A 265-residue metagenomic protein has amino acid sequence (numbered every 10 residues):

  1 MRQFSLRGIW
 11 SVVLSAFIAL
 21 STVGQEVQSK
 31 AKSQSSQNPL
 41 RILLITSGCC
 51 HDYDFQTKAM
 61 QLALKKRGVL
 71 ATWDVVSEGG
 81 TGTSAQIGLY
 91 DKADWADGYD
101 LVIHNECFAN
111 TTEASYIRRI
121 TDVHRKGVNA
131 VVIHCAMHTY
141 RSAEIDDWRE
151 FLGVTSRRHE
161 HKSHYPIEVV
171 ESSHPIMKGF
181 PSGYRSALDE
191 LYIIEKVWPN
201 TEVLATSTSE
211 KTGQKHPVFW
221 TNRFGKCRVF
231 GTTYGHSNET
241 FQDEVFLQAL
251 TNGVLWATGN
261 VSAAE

Functional and structural regions predicted by a protein language model:
M1-L6: N-terminal secretory signal peptides that target proteins for export/translocation
I9-S21: Bacterial N-terminal signal peptides
V27-P39, F55, K66, D97 (+2 more regions): Extracellular ligand-binding/catalytic regions of CAZymes and related secreted enzymes and adhesion modules
S33, R41-I45, D52-H138: Helical hinge/lid and interdomain linker segments adjacent to catalytic or ligand-binding clefts that mediate domain
S47-C50, K162-H164, H236-D243: Active-site rim elements
C49-C50, A109, M137-T139, S209-K211 (+2 more regions): Short, solvent-exposed loop/turn segments at secondary-structure junctions
K65, L70-A71, I87, V154-R157 (+1 more regions): Catalytic beta-strand/loop cores that center a nucleophilic Ser/Cys/Thr and support acyl-enzyme chemistry
A109-G179: A glycine-rich, often tryptophan-bearing local segment used as a flexible ligand/cofactor-contacting loop or short
